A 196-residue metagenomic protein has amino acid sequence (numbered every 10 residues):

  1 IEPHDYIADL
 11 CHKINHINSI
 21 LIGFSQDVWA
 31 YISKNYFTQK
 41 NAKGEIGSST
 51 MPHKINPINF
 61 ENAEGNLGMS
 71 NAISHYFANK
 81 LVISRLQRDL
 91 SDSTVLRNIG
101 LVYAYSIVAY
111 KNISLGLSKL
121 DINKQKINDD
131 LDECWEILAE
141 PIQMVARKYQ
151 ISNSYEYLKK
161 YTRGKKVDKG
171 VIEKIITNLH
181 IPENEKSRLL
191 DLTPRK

Functional and structural regions predicted by a protein language model:
I1-N79: Internal glycine-rich alpha/beta core junctions
I46-K196: Catalytic-core signal marking the mid-to-C-terminal active-site face
